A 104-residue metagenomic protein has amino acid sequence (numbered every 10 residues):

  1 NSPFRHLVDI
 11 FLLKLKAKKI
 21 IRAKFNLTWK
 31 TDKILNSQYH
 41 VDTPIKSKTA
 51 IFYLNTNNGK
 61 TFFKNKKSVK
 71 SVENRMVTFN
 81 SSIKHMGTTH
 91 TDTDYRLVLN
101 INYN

Functional and structural regions predicted by a protein language model:
N1-M76, S82, M86-L97, N102-N104: Fe(II)/2-oxoglutarate oxygenase catalytic core
